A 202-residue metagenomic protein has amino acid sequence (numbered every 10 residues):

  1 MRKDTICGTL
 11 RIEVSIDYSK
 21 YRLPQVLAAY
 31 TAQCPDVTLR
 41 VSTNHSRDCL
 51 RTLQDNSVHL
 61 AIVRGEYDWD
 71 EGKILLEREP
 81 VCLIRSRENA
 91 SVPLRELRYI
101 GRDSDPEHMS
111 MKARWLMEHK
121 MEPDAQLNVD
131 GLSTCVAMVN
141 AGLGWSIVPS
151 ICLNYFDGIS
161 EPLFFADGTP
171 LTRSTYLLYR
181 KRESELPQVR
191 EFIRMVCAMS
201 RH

Functional and structural regions predicted by a protein language model:
M1-D4: Alpha-helical linker/hinge and terminal dimerization helices associated with HTH transcriptional regulators
C7-D68, V129: Central regulatory/effector-binding core of bacterial HTH transcription factors
T9-E13, A61, I100, S146 (+1 more regions): Short, well-ordered beta-strand segments
D17, N44, P106, R182-E183: Short, surface-exposed acidic/glycine-rich loop or hinge patches that mediate macromolecular interfaces
R22, L163-H202: A late-sequence structural motif
Q33, N44-L97, S150-N154: Acidic, Gly/Pro-rich loop/turn segments at junctions of secondary structure
H45-S46, K120-F164, P170: Hydrophobic hinge/microswitch elements
R95-M121, E185-L186, I193: Secondary-structure junction motif
